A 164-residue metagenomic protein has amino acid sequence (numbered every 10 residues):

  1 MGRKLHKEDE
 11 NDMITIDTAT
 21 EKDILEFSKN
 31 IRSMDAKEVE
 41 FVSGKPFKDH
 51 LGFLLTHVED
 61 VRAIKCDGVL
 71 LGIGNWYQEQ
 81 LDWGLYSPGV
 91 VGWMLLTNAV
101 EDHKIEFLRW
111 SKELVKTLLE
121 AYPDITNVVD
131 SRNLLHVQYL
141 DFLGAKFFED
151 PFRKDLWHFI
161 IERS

Functional and structural regions predicted by a protein language model:
R3-K45: Short amphipathic alpha-helix that is part of the acyltransferase structural core
V39-D60: Active-site rim helix/loop that mediates acceptor-substrate recognition in acyltransferases
A63, G68-L85, V91: Conserved beta-strand in the GNAT
L85-E101, W157: Conserved acetyl-CoA binding element of GNAT-fold acetyltransferases
H103-T117, Q138, F142: Conserved acetyl-CoA-binding loop-helix of GNAT-fold acetyltransferases
A121, I125-D141, P151-R153: Conserved beta-strand-loop-alpha-helix junction that forms the acyl-donor binding cleft
R153-S164: C-terminal "cap" of GNAT-fold acetyltransferases
